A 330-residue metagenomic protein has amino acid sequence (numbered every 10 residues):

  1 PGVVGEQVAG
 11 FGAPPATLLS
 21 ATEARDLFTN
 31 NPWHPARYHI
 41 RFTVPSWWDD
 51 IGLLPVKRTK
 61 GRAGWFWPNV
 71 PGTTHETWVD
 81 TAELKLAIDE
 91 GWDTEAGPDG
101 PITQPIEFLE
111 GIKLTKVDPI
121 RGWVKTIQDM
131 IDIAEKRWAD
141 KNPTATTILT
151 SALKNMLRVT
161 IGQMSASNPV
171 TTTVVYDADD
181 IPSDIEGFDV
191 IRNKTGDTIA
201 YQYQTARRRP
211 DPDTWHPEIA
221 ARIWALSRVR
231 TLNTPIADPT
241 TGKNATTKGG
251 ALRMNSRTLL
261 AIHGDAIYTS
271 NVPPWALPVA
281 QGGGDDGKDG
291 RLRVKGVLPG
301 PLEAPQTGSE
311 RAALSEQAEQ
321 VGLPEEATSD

Functional and structural regions predicted by a protein language model:
P1-D330: Conserved acidic
